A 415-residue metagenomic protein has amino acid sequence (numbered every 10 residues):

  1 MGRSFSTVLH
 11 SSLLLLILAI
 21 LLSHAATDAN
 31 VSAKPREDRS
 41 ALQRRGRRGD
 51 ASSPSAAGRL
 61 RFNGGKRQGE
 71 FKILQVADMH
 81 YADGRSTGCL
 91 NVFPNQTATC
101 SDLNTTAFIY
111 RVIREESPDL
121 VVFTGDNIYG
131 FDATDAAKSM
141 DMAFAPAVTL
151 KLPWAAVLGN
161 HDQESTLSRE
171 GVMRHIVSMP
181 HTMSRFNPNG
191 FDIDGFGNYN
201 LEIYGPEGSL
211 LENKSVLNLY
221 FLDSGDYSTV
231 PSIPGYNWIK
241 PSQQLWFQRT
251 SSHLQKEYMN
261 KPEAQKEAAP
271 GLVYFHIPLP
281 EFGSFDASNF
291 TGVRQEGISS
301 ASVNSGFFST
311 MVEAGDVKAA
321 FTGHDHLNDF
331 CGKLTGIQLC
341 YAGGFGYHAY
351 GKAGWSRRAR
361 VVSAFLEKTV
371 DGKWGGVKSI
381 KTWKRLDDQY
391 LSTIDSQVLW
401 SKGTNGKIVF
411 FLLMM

Functional and structural regions predicted by a protein language model:
S6-A25: Cleavable N-terminal signal peptides of Sec/SRP-targeted secreted and luminal proteins
A25-K138, M142: N-terminal active-site segment of His-dependent metallophosphoesterases
D28, K34-P54, R59-F62, N200-Y204 (+2 more regions): Binuclear metal-dependent phosphoesterase catalytic core
L42-G65, M140-K266, A359-F365: Extended active-site neighborhood of metal-dependent phosphoesterases/phosphodiesterases
E70-D83, V216-D226, L272-F275, I337-G344: Active-site-proximal beta-strand elements of phosphoester/diester hydrolases
D78, I109, V121, D126 (+6 more regions): Divalent metal-coordination and catalytic microenvironments
A82-R85, Y129-D132, A156-L167, Y227-V230 (+4 more regions): Active-site environment of divalent metal-dependent phosphoester hydrolases
E116-L120, E212, N218-F221, T229-D329: His/acidic metal-ligating clusters that form di-metal
